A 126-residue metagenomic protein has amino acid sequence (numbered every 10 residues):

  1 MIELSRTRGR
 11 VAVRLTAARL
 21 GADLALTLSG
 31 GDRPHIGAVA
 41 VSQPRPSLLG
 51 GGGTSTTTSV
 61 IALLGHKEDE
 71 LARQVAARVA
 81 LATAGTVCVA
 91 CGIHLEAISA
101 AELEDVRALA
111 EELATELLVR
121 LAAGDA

Functional and structural regions predicted by a protein language model:
M1-S5: Short, hydrophobic/aromatic-rich segments at coil-to-beta transitions
R6-A82, T86-L95, E102-A110, E116-D125: Conserved mixed alpha/beta catalytic, RNA-binding, or beta-rich assembly cores of soluble enzyme, regulatory
